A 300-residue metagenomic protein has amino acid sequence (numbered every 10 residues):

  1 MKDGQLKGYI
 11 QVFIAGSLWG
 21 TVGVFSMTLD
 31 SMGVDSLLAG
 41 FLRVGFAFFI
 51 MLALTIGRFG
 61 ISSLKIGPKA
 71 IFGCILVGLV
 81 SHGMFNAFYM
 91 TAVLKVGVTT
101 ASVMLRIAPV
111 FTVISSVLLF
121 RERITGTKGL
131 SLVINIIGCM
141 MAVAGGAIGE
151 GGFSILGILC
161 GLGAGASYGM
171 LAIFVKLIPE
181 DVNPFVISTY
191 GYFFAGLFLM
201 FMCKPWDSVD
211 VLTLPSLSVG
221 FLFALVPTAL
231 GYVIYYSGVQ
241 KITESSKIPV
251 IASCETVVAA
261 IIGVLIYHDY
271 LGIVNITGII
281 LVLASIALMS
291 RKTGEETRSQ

Functional and structural regions predicted by a protein language model:
M1-L42, E150-L177, A195-L197, T297-Q300: Glycine-/small-residue-enriched transmembrane alpha-helix faces in small-molecule transporters and effluxers
G4-G8, M32-F41, K65-I71, A144-S167 (+2 more regions): Juxtamembrane helix-entry segments on the extracytoplasmic side of multipass membrane proteins
G20, G78-G83, A87, P109-I114 (+5 more regions): Hydrophobic/small/kink-forming positions within alpha-helical transmembrane segments of polytopic membrane proteins
T21-G23, R58-T99, M141, A224-I242: Specific transmembrane alpha-helical segments of multi-pass solute transporters/efflux pumps, especially DMT/EamA
S31-M84, F111, S167-F174, S188-D207 (+1 more regions): Transmembrane alpha-helices of multi-pass small-molecule transport proteins
L42, A101-I107, V175-A195, T228-V264: Helix-helix packing/entry segments at the starts of transmembrane helices
I50, T55, A108-V133, T256-I276: C-terminal transmembrane-helix exit sites in multi-pass transporters
M51, S115, I124-G146, L199 (+1 more regions): Hydrophobic transmembrane alpha-helices of multi-pass small-molecule transport proteins
